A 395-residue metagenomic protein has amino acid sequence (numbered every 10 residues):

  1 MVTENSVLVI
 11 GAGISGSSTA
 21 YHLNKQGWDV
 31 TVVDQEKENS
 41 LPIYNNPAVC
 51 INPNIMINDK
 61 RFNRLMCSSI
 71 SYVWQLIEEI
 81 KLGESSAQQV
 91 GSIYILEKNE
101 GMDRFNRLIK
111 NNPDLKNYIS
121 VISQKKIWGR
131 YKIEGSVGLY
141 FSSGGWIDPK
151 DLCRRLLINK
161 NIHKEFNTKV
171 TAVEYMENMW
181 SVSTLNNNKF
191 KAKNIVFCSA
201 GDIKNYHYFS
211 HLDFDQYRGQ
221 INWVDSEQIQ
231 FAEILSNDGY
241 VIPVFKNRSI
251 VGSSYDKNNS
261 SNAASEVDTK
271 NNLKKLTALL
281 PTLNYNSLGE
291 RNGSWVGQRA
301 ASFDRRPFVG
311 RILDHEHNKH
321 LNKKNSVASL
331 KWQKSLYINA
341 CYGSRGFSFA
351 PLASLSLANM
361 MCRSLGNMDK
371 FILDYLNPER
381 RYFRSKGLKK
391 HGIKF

Functional and structural regions predicted by a protein language model:
T3-V7: Extreme N-terminal starter segment of soluble prokaryotic enzymes
L8, I14-Q26, Q35, I43-I55 (+3 more regions): Active-site substrate-recognition segment that forms the wall of the catalytic cavity or substrate channel
T31: Conserved beta-strand positions in the Rossmann-like core of class I SAM-dependent methyltransferases
A48-R130: Dinucleotide-binding Rossmann-like beta1-alpha1 core, especially the glycine-rich loop that anchors the ADP
I57, G83-Y94, Y118-N159, S254-N258 (+1 more regions): Helix-loop-beta segment of a Rossmann-like dinucleotide-binding subdomain
N58, F62-S69, E97-G101, L139-R155 (+2 more regions): Short beta-strand to alpha-helix junction loop
L139-N194, C198-S199: Helical element adjacent to the flavin cofactor pocket in flavoenzyme catalytic cores
L288-F395: C-terminal catalytic lobe of FAD-dependent flavoproteins
